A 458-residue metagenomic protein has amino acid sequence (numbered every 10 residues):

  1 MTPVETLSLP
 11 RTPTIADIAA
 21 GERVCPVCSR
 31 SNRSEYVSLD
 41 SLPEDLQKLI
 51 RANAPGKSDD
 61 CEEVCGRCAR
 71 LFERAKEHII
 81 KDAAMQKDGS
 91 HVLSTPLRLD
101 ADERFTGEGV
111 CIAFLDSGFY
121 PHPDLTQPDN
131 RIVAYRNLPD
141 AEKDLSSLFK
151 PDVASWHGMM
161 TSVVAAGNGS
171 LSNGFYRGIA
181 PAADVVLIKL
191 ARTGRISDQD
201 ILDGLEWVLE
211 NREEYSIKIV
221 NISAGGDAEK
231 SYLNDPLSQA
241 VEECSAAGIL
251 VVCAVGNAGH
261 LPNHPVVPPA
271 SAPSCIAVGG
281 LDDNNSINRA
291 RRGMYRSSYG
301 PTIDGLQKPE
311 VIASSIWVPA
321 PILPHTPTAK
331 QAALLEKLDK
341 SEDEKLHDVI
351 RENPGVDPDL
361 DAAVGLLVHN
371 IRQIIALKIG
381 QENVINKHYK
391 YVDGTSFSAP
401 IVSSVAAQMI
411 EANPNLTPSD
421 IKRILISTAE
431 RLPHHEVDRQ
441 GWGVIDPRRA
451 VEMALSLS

Functional and structural regions predicted by a protein language model:
L7-K57: Short recognition patches in nucleic-acid-associated and regulatory proteins
S29, G66-A69: Cys/His-coordinated zinc-binding microdomains
E35-L39, E73-H78: Short Cys/His-rich "knuckle" micro-motifs
G89, L97, D102-V164, Y215 (+1 more regions): Active-site core segment of subtilase-fold serine proteases
D100-R136, L148-Q199, S216-K218, A246 (+4 more regions): Subtilisin-like serine protease catalytic core
L190-S274, N284-N285, I303-L306, N383-A399 (+1 more regions): Substrate-binding/access-modulating region of protease and related hydrolase catalytic domains
I217-N221, A376-F397, E411-S458: C-terminal subdomain of the subtilisin-like protease fold in secreted/lumenal serine endopeptidases
K230-Y232, V255-P273, G280-K308, P319-I371 (+2 more regions): Active-site-adjacent substrate-recognition loops and nearby beta-strands within hydrolase catalytic domains
